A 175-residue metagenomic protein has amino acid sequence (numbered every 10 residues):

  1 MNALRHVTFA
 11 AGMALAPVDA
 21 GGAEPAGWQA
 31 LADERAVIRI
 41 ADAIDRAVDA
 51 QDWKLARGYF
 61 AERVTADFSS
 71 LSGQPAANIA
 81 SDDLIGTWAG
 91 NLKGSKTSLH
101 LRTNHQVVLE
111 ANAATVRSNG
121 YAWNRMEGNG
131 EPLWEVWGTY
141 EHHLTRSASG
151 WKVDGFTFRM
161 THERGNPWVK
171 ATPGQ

Functional and structural regions predicted by a protein language model:
M1-H6: Positively charged n-region of N-terminal signal peptides that target proteins for export
V7-A16: Bacterial N-terminal signal peptides
A20-E62: Short, low-complexity N-terminal intrinsically disordered segments enriched in polar/charged residues
W53-G120: A solvent-exposed, acidic/Ser-Thr-rich amphipathic alpha-helical stretch
H100-R102, E135-Y140: Short, surface-exposed coil-to-beta transition loops
A113-R117, W137-K170: Short beta-strand edge/turn micro-motifs at domain boundaries
G120-M126, L144: Beta-strand elements of well-folded, non-transmembrane domains
G128-E135: Outer-membrane beta-barrel transmembrane domain signature
